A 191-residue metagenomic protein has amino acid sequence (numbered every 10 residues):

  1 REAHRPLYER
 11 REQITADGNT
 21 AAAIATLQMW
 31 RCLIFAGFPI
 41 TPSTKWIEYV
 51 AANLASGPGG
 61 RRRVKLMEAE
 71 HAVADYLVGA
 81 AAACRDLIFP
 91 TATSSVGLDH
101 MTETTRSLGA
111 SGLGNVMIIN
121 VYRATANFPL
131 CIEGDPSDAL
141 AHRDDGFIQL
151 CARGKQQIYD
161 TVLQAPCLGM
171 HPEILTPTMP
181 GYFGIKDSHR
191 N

Functional and structural regions predicted by a protein language model:
R1-A141, G146, C151, L163 (+1 more regions): Thiamine diphosphate
Q149-N191: Structural signature of the thiamine diphosphate
